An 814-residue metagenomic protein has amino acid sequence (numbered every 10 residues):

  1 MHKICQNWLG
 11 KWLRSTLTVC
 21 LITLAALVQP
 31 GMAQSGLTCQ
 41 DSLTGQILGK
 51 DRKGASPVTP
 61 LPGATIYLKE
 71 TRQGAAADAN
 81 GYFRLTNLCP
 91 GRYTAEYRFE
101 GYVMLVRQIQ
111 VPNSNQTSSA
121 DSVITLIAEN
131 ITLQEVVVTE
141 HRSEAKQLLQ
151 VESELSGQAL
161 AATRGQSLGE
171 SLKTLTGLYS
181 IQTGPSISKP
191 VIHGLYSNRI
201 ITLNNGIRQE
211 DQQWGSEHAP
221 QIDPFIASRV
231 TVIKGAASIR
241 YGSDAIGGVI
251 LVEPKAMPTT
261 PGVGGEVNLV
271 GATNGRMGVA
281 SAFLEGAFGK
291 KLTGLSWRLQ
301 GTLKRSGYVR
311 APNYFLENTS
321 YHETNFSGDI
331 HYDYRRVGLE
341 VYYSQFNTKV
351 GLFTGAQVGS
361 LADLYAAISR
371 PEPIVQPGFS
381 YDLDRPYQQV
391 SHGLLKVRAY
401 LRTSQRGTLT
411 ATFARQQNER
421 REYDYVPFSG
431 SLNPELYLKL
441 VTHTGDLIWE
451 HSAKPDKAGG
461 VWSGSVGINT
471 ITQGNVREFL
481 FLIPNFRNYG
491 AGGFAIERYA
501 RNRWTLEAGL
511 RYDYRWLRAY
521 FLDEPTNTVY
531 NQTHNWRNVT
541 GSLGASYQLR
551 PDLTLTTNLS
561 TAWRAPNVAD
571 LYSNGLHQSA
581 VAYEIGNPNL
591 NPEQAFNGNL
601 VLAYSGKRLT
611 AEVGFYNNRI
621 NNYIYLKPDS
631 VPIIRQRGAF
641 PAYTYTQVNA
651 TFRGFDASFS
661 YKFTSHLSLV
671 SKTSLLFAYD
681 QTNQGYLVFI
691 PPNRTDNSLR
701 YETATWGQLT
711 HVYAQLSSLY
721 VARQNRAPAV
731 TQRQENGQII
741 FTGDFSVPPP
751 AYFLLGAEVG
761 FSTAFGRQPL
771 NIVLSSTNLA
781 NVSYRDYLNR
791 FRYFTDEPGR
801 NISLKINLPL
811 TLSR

Functional and structural regions predicted by a protein language model:
R52-S56, P62-K69, R98-Y102, Q116-A161 (+2 more regions): Short, acidic, small-residue-rich periplasmic hinge/interaction motif at the N-terminus of Gram-negative outer-membrane
T86, I207-G235: Short acidic/polar hinge/loop motifs at secondary-structure boundaries that mediate gating or recognition
D121-T125, L168-S171, S188-V191, L203 (+4 more regions): N-terminal periplasmic accessory domains that precede and gate Gram-negative outer-membrane beta-barrel machines
L251, A287-D384: Periplasmic-side early beta-strands and strand-to-turn transitions of outer-membrane beta-barrels
D333-T348, D382-S542, S546-Q548, L553 (+4 more regions): Face-selective signature of the C-terminal outer-membrane beta-barrel domain
L432-I448, I585-N591, N597, G606 (+2 more regions): Outer membrane beta-barrel strand-and-loop segments of large Gram-negative receptors, especially TonB-dependent
W563, R619-N622, L669, Y720-A729 (+2 more regions): C-terminal beta-signal and adjacent terminal beta-strands/loops of Gram-negative outer-membrane beta-barrel proteins
Y616-R619, G638-N725: Gram-negative outer-membrane beta-barrel transporters
